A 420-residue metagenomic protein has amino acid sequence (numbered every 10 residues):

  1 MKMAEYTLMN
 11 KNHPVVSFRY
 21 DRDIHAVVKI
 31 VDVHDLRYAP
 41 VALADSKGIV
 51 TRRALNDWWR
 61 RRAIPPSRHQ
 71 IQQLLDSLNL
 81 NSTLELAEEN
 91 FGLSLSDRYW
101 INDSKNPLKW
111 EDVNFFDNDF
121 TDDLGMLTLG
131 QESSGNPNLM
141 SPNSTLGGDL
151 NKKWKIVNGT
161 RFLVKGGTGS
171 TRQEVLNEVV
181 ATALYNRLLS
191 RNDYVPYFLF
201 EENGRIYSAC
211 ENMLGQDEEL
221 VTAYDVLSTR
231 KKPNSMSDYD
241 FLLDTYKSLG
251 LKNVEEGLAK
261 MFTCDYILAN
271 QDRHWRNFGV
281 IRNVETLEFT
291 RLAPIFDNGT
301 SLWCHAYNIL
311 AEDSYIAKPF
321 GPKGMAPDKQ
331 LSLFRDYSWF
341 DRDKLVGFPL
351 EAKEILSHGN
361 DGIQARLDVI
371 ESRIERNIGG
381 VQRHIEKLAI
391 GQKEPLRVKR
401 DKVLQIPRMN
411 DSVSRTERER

Functional and structural regions predicted by a protein language model:
M1-T263, I267-A269, V280-R420: Phosphate/dinucleotide-binding and metal-coordinating scaffold of catalytic cores in nucleotide-dependent enzymes
H274-G279: Canonical protein kinase catalytic loop motif
